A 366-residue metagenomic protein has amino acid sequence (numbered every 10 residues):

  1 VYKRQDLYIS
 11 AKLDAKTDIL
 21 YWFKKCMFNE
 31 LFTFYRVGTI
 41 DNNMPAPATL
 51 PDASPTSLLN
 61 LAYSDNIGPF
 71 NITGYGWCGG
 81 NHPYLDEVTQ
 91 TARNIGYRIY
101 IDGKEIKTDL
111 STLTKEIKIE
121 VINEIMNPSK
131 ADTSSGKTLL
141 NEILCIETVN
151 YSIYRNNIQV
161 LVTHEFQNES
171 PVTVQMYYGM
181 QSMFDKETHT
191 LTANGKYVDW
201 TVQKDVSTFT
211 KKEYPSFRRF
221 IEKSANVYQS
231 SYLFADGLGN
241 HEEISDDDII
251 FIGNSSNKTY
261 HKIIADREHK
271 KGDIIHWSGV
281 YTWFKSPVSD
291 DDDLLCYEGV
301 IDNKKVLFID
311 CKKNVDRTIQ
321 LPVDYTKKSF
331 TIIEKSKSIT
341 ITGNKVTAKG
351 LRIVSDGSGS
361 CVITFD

Functional and structural regions predicted by a protein language model:
K3-M27, S216-T326, I333-S358, F365: Beta-strand-rich recognition/accessory modules
K3-T89: Beta-strand-rich N-terminal accessory domains
S64-Y154, E169-P171: Extended, loop-rich substrate-binding clefts of extracytoplasmic carbohydrate-active enzymes
E120-I122, N150, Q159-E165, S278-V280: Residues within well-ordered beta-strands of beta-sheet-rich folds
C145, Y154-Y197: Acidic (Asp/Glu-rich), glycine- and aromatic
F184-Y197, P322-K337: Solvent-exposed beta-hairpin/edge-strand motifs
E187-Q203, S207, G237-S256: The feature marks short-to-medium sequence segments in extracytoplasmic or secretory-pathway proteins
K196-A225: Extended amphipathic alpha-helical segments with heptad-repeat/coiled-coil character used for oligomerization, fusion
